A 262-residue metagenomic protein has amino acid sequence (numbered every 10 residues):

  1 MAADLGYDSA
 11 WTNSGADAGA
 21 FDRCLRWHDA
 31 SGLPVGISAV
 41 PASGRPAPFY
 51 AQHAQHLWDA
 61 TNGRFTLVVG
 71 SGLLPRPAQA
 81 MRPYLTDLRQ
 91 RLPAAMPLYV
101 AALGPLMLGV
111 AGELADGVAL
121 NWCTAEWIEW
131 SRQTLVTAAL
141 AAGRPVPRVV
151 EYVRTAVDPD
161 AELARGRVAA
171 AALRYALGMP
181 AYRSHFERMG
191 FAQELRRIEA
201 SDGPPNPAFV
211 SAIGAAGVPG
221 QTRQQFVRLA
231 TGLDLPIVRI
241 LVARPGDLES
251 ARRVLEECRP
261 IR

Functional and structural regions predicted by a protein language model:
M1-D4, C24-P34, Q52-F65, G112 (+4 more regions): Acidic (Asp/Glu)-rich catalytic clusters
M1-V40, M96, E249: N-terminal beta1-alpha1-beta2 module of alpha/beta enzyme domains
D8-S9, P34-G36, R64-V68, P97-Y99 (+3 more regions): Structural preference for beta-strand elements that scaffold enzyme active sites
N13, S38-P48, A95-A102, T155-D158 (+1 more regions): Active-site mouth loops of central-metabolism enzymes
G15, V40-A42, G70-L74, L103-P105 (+3 more regions): Active-site beta-loop-alpha junctions enriched in small/polar residues
A16-W27, A47-Q52, P75-L85, W122-A139 (+1 more regions): Active-site-adjacent beta->alpha loops and helix N-cap segments on the catalytic face of soluble alpha/beta enzymes
R45-D59, L106-E113, A156-A169: Catalytic cores of alpha/beta
S71-L92, Q133-T134, A139-G232: An alpha-helical appendage that flanks or caps ligand/catalytic pockets
